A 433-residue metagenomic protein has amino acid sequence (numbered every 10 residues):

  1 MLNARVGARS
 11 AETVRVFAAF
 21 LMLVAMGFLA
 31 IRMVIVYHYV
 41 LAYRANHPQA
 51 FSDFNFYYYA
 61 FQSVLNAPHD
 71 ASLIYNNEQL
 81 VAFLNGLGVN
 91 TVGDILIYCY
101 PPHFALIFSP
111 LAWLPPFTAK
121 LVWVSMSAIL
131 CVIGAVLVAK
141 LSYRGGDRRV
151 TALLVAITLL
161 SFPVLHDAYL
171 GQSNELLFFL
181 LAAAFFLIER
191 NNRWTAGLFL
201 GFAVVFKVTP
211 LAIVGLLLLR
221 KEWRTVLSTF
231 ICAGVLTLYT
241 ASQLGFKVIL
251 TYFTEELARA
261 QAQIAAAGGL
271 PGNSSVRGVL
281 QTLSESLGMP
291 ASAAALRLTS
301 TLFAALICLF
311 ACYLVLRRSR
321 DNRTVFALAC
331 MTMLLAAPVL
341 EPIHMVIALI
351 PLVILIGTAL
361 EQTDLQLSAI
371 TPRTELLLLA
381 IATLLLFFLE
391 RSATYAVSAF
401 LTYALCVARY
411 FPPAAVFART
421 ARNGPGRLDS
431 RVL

Functional and structural regions predicted by a protein language model:
M1-T195, R220-L349, L360, V416-F417 (+1 more regions): Primarily membrane-embedded glycan-assembly and transfer machineries that use lipid-linked glycans
M33-V36, I354-L433: Aromatic-enriched
L200-L217, P338-I347: Transmembrane helices and adjacent periplasmic/lumenal helix-loop junctions of polyprenol-phosphate-dependent
